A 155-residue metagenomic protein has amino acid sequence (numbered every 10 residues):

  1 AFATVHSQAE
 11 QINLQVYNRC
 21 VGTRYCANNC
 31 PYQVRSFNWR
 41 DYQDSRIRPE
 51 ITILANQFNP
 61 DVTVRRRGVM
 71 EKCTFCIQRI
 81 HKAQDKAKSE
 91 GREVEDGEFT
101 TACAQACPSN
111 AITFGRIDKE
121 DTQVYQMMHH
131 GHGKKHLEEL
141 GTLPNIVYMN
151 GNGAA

Functional and structural regions predicted by a protein language model:
A1-A155: Non-ligating segments of multi-cofactor redox enzymes
